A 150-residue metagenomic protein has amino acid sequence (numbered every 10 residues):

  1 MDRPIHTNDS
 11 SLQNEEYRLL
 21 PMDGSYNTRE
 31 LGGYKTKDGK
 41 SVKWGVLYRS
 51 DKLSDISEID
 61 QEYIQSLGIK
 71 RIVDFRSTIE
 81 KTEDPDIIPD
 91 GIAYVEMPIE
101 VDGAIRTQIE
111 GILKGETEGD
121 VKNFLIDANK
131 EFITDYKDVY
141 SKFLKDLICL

Functional and structural regions predicted by a protein language model:
M1-L150: Cys-dependent protein tyrosine phosphatase-like superfamily
